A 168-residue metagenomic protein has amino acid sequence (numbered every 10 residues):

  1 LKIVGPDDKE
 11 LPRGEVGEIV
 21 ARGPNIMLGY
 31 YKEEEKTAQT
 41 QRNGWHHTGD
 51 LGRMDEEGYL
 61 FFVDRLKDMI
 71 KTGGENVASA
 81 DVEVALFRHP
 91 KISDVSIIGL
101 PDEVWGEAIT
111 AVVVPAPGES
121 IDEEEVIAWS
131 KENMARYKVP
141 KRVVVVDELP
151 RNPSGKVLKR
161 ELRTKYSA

Functional and structural regions predicted by a protein language model:
L1, D7-E10, G23, L28-G29 (+5 more regions): AMP-binding/adenylate-forming catalytic core of the ANL superfamily
V16: Phosphate-recognition beta-domain surfaces
I19-A21: A structural motif
Y166-A168: Short arginine-rich
